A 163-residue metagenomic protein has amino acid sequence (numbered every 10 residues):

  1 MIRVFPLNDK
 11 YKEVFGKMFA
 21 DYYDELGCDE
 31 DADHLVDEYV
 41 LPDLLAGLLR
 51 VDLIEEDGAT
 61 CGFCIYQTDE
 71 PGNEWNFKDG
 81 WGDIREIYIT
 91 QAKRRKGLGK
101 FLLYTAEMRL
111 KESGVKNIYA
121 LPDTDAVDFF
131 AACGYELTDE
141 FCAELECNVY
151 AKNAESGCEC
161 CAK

Functional and structural regions predicted by a protein language model:
M1-K17: A short beta-loop-alpha structural element at the N-terminal edge of CoA-dependent acyl/N-acetyltransferase catalytic
P6-D9, A20-D79, R85: Acetyl-CoA-dependent GNAT
R85, T90, D123: Residue-level recognition of the GNAT/N-acetyltransferase active site
I89, R95-M108, A132: Conserved acetyl-CoA-binding loop-helix of GNAT-fold acetyltransferases
G99, L103, T124-D128, C142-N148: Short glycine/proline-centered loop/turn elements that form peptide/ligand docking sites
L110-D123: Conserved GNAT acetyl-CoA-binding A-motif
Y119-L121, E136-N153: Conserved catalytic-core motifs of GNAT/GCN5-like acyltransferases
